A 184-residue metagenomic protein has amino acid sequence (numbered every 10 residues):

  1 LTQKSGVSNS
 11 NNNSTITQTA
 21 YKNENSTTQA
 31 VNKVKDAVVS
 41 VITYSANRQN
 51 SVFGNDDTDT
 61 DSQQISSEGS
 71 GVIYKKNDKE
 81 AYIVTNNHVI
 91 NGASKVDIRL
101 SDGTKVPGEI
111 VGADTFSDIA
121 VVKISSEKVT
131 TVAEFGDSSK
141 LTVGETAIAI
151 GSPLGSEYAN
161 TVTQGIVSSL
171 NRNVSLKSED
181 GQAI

Functional and structural regions predicted by a protein language model:
T2-I184: Serine-dependent protease modules
